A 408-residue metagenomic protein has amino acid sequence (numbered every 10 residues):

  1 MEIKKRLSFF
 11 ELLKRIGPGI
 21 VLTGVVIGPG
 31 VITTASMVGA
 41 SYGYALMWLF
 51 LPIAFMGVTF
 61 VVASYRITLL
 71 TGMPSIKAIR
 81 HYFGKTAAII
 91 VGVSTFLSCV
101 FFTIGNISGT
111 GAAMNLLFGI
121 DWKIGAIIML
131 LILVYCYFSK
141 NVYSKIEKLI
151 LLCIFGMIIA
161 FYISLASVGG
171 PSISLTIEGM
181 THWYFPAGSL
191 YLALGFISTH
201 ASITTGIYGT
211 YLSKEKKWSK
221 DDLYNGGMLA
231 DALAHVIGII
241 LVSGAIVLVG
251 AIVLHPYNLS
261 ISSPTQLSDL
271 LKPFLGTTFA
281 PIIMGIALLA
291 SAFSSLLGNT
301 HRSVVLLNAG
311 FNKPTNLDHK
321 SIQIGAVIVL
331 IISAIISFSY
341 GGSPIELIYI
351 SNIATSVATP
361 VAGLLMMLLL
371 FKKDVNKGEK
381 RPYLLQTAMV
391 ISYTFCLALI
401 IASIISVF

Functional and structural regions predicted by a protein language model:
M1-V31, L192-L194, W218-A230, A234: Membrane-interface "cap" regions at the ends of multi-pass membrane proteins
K4-F9, G43, L69-V100, L116-I120 (+2 more regions): Transmembrane-helix boundary/entry motifs in multi-pass membrane transporters
M37-V62, G72, R80, A87 (+1 more regions): Extracellular loop-to-transmembrane helix junctions
V58-L70, S213-K214, I237-Q266: Extracellular/periplasmic helix-exit of transmembrane alpha-helices
L70, A88-W122, A126, A292-F311 (+2 more regions): Hydrophobic transmembrane alpha-helices that form the core helical bundles of multi-pass secondary transporters
G92, L116-S139, F155-Y162, N316-I335 (+1 more regions): Transmembrane alpha-helical segments of multi-pass small-molecule transport proteins
M129, S139-V168, Y184, Y349-T359 (+1 more regions): Membrane-interface loop-to-helix entry segments
I154-H182, A193-L194, T199-Y211, L365-V375 (+1 more regions): Hydrophobic alpha-helical segments and their helix-loop junctions in multi-pass secondary transporters
